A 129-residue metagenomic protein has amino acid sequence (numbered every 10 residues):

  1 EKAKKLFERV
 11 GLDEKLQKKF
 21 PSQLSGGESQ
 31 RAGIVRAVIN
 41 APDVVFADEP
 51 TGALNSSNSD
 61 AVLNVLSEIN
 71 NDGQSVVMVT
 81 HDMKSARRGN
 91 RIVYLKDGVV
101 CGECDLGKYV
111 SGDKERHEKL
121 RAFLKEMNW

Functional and structural regions predicted by a protein language model:
E1-K15: Conserved ABC ATPase "signature" region
F20-L24, E28: Conserved ABC ATPase signature
I34: Hydrophobic anchor residue at the start of the ABC signature
A41: Conserved catalytic motifs of ABC-family nucleotide-binding domains
V45-D48: Catalytic Walker B motif of ABC-type/P-loop ATPase nucleotide-binding domains
V65-M78: Conserved catalytic loops of ABC-family nucleotide-binding domains
V99-L124: Conserved beta-strand-loop-alpha-helix hinge in the C-terminal portion of ABC ATPase nucleotide-binding domains
